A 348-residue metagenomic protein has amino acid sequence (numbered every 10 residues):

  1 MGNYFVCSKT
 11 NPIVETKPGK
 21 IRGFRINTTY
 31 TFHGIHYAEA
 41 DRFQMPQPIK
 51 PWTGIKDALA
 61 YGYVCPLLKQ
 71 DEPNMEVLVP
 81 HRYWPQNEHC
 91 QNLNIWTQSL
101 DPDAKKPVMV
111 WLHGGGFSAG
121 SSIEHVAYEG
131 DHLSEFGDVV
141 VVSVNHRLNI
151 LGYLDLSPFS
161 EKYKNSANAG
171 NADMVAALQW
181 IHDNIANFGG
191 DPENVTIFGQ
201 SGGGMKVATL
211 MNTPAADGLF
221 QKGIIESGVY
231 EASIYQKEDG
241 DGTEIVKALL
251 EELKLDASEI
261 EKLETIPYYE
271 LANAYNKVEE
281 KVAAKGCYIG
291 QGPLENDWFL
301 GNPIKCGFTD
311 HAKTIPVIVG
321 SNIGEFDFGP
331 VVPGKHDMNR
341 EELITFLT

Functional and structural regions predicted by a protein language model:
G2-N171, P192, C287: Non-catalytic accessory segments of hydrolases
G130-S134, M211-N212, G307: Mature extracellular/periplasmic domains of secretome proteins
N145, F198, T213, I224-S227 (+1 more regions): Alpha/beta-hydrolase-fold catalytic nucleophile elbow
K164-A186, D241-K247: Alpha/beta-hydrolase active-site loop
F188-Q200: Alpha/beta-hydrolase fold nucleophile elbow
P192, L219-F220: Core-facing hydrophobic residues within beta-strands of well-ordered domains
G204-A216: Short glycine-enriched nucleophile-adjacent loop and the immediately C-terminal alpha-helix near the catalytic center
D217, E226-F346: Substrate-access "cap/lid" subdomains that shape and gate the entrance to catalytic or ligand-binding pockets
